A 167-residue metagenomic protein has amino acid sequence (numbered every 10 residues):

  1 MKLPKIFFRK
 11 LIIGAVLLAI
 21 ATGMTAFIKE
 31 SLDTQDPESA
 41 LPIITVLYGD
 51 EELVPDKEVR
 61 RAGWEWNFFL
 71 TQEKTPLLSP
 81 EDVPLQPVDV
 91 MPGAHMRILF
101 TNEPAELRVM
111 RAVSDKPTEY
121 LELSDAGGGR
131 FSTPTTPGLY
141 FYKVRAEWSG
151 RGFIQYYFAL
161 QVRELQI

Functional and structural regions predicted by a protein language model:
K2-L18: N-terminal Sec-pathway targeting helices
A19-F69: N-terminal export/targeting and maturation segments
R61-T118: Mature extracytoplasmic domains of secretory-pathway proteins
D82-L85, A126-R130: Short structured motifs
E119-G127: Short beta-strand segments within Ig-like beta-sandwich modules, predominantly Fibronectin type-III
S132-F141: Surface-exposed, short loops/turns at beta-strand junctions within beta-sandwich domains
R145-S149: Beta-strand-rich extracellular modules
G152-R163: Edge beta-strands of extracellular beta-sandwich domains
